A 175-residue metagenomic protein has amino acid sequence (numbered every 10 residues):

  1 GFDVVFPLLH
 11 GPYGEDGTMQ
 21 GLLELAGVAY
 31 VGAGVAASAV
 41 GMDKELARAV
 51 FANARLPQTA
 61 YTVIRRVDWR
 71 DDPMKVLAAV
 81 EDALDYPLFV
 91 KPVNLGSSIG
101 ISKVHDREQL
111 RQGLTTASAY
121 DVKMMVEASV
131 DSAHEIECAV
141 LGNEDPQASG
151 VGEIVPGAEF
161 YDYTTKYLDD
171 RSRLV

Functional and structural regions predicted by a protein language model:
G1-A36, V40-L46, V50-R55, R65-A78: ATP-binding N-terminal substructure of ATP-dependent carboxylate-amine bond-forming enzymes
F2, A26-G27, T59, L84-Y86 (+2 more regions): Short coil/turn connectors at secondary-structure junctions
H10-G11, N94, V130, E144: Short, flexible active-site-adjacent loop segments at beta-strand->alpha-helix junctions, enriched in small/polar
V31, T59-A60, S149, Y161: A short, local hydrophobic-aromatic micro-motif
G32, S97-S98, S172-V175: Short small-residue beta-strand/loop micro-motif enriched in glycine and branched aliphatics
V40-H134: Active-site nucleotide/adenylate-binding loops and adjacent lid/helix of ATP-dependent enzymes
S102-V175: Phosphate-binding site of ATP-dependent enzymes
